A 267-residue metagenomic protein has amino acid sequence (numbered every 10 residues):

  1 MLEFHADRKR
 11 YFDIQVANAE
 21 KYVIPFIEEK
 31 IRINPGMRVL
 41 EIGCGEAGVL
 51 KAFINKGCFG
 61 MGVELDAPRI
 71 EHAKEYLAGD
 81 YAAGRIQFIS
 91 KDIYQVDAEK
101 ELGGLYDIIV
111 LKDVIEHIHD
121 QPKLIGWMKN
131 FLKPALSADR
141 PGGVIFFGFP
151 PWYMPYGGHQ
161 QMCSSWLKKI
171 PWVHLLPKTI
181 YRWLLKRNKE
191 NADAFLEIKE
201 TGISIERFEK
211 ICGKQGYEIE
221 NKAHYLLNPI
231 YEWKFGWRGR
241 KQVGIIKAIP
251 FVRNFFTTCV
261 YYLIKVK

Functional and structural regions predicted by a protein language model:
M1-G104, I108, I125, F255-Y262: Conserved N-terminal segment of class I S-adenosyl-L-methionine
Y11-Q15, H117, E200: Pocket-edge positions in alpha/beta enzyme catalytic cores
A67, I118-H119: A structural helix-start
Y94, I115, Y153: Adenine-nucleotide cofactor-binding loop residues
L111-K112: A short beta-strand submotif of the Rossmann-like class I SAM-dependent methyltransferase core that lines
H119-F131, S137-Y262: S-adenosyl-L-methionine-dependent methyltransferase catalytic module, highlighting the catalytic core
I264-K267: Active-site beta-strand termini and strand-to-loop segments that position acidic
